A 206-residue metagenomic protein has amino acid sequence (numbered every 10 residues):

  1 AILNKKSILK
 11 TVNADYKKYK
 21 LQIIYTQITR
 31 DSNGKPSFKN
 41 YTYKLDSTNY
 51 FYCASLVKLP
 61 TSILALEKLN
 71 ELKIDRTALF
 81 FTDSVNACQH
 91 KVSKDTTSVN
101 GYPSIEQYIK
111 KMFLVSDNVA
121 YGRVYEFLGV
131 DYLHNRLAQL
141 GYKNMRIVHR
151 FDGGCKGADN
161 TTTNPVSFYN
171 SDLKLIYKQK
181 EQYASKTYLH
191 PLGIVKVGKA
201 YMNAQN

Functional and structural regions predicted by a protein language model:
A1-N49: Beta-lactamase-like hydrolase cores
I2-K6, K18, V99-Q205: Active-site-adjacent helix/loop patches that line small-molecule binding or acyl-intermediate pockets
Q22-T26, P60, F81: Soluble periplasmic/extracytoplasmic beta-strand elements of cell-envelope proteins
S32-G34, L64, C88-K91: Short active-site-adjacent helix-start/loop capping segments
Y50-S55, E126, N206: Aromatic-acidic/polar surface patches that form glycan- and anion
F51-F80: Active-site SXXK
L66-I74, V85, F113, G129: Generic short alpha-helical segment signal, independent of protein family or function, capturing local helix propensity
E71-G101: Short, glycine/proline-biased beta-turn/loop segments that scaffold the active-site neighborhood
